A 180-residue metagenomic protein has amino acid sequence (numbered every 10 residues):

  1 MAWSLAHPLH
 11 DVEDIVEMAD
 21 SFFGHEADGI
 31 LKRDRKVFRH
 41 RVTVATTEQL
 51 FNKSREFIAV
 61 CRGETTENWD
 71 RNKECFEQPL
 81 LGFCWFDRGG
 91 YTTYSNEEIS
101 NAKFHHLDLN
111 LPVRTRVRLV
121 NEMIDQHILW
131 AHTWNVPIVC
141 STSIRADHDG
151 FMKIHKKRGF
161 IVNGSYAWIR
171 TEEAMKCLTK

Functional and structural regions predicted by a protein language model:
M1-M18: A short beta-loop-alpha structural element at the N-terminal edge of CoA-dependent acyl/N-acetyltransferase catalytic
D20-T46: Conserved GNAT-fold acetyl-CoA-binding loop/helix
V44-A59, G63, N68-W69: A short helix-loop-beta-strand connector motif used in the catalytic cores of GNAT acetyltransferases and, in some
E77-R88: Conserved beta-strand in the GNAT
K103-V117: A short, internal acetyl-CoA/4′-phosphopantetheine-binding micro-motif in the GNAT/acyltransferase core
V113-L129: Conserved acetyl-CoA-binding loop-helix of GNAT-fold acetyltransferases
M123, H127, V139-F151, T171: Conserved beta-strand-loop-alpha-helix junction that forms the acyl-donor binding cleft
I144-S165, M175-C177: Conserved active-site alpha-helix within GNAT-family acetyltransferase domains
